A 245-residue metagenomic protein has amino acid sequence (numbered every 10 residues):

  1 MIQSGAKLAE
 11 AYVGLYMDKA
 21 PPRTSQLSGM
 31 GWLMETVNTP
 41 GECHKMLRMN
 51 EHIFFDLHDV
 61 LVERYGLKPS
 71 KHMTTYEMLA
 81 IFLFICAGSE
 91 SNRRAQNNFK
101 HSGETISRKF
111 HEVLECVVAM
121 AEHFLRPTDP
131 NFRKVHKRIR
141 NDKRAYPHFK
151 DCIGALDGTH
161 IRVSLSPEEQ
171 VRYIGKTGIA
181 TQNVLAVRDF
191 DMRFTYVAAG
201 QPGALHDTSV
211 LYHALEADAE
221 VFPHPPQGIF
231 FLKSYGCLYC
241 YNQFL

Functional and structural regions predicted by a protein language model:
M1-K68: Charged, often Cys/His-bearing segments associated with DNA-binding zinc-finger transcription factors
M49, Y76-E77, H206: A generic structural signal for residues located within well-ordered alpha-helices of large catalytic or ligand-binding
N50, I81, A95: Short alpha-helical segments in extracytoplasmic peptidoglycan/chitin-binding modules and envelope-associated proteins
I53-L57, F84, S91, K109: Amphipathic, well-ordered alpha-helical segments in soluble domains
Y65-M73, N98: An N-terminal domain-cap segment
K71-Y76, I174: Structural motif
T75-G88: Short, amphipathic alpha-helical "recognition" segments used to contact nucleic acids or chromatin
E90-R94, N98-L245: Short, well-ordered secondary-structure "scaffold" segments embedded in the functional core of diverse domains
